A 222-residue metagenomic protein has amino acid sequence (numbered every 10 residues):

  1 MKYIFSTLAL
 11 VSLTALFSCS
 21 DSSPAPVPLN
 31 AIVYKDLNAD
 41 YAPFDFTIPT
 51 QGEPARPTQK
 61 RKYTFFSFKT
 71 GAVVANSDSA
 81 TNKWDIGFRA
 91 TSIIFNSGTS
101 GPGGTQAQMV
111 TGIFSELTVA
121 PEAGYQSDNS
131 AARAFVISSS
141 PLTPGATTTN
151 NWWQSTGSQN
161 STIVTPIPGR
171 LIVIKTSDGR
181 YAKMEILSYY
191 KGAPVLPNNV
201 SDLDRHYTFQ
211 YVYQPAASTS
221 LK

Functional and structural regions predicted by a protein language model:
M1-I4: Positively charged n-region of N-terminal signal peptides that target proteins for export
A15-S18: C-terminal motif of bacterial Sec signal peptides marking the signal peptidase cleavage site
S20-R170, G192-L196, L203-R205, Q210-K222: N-terminal "domain-start" segment
I172-K175: Short beta-strand segments that buttress and anchor functional surface loops
S177-Y181: Glycine-centered tight beta-turn/hairpin loop motif at sheet-sheet or coil-to-beta transitions
